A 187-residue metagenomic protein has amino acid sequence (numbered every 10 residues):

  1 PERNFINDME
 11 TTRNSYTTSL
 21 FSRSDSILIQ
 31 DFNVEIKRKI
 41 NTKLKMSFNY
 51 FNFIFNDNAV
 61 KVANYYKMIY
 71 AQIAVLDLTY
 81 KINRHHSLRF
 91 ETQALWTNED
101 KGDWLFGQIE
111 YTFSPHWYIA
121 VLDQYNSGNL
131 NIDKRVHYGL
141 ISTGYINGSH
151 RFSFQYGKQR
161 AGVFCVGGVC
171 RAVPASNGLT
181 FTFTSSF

Functional and structural regions predicted by a protein language model:
P1-F187: Exposed, low-structure sequence patches enriched in small/polar residues
